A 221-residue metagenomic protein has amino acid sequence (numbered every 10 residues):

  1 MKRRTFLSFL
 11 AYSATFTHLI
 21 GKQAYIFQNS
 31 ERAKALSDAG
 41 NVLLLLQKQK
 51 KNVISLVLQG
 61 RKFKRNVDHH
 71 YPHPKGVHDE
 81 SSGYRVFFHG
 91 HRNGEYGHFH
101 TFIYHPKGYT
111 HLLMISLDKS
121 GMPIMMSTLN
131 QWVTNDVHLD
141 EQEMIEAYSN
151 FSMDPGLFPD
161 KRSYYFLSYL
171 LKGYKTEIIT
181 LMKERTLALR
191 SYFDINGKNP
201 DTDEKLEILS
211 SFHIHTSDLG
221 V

Functional and structural regions predicted by a protein language model:
T5-A24: N-terminal export signals
Q23-V221: Metal-centered catalytic cores of metalloenzymes
